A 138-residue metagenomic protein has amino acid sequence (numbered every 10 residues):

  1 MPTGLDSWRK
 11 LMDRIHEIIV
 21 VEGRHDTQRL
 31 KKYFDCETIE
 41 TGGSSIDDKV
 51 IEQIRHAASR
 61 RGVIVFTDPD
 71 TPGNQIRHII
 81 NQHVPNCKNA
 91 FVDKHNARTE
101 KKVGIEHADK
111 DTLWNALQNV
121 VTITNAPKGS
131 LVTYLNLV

Functional and structural regions predicted by a protein language model:
P2-I18: A short, flexible N-terminal coil/short beta segment enriched in small residues
W8-R9, Q28, V138: Aromatic-enriched hydrophobic runs in primary sequence
D13, K32-E37, S44-V138: TOPRIM fold recognition
I18-V20, I64: Conserved beta-strand elements of the Class I
V20-V21, D70: Short alpha-helix boundary/capping motifs
G23-T27: Short, polar loop motifs at secondary-structure junctions
